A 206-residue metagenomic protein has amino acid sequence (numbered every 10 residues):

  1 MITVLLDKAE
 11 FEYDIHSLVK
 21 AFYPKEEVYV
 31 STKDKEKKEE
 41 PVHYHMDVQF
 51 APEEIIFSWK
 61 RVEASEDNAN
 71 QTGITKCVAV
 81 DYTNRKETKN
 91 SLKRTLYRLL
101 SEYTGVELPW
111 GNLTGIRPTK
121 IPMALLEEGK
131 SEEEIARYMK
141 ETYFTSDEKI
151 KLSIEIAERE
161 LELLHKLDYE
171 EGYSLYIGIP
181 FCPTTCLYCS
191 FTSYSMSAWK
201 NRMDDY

Functional and structural regions predicted by a protein language model:
M1-P109: A short, structured N-terminal alpha-helical element that caps or precedes a catalytic domain
Y13, N90, R94, E133-R137 (+1 more regions): Generic alpha-helical secondary structure signal
T104-E107, E127-L175: N-terminal [4Fe-4S]-dependent radical SAM core
L125-L126, C186: Generic short alpha-helical hydrophobic face used as a protein-protein interaction/packing hotspot
G172-D205: Canonical Radical SAM [4Fe-4S] cluster-binding loop centered on the CxxxCxxC motif and its immediate flanking residues
